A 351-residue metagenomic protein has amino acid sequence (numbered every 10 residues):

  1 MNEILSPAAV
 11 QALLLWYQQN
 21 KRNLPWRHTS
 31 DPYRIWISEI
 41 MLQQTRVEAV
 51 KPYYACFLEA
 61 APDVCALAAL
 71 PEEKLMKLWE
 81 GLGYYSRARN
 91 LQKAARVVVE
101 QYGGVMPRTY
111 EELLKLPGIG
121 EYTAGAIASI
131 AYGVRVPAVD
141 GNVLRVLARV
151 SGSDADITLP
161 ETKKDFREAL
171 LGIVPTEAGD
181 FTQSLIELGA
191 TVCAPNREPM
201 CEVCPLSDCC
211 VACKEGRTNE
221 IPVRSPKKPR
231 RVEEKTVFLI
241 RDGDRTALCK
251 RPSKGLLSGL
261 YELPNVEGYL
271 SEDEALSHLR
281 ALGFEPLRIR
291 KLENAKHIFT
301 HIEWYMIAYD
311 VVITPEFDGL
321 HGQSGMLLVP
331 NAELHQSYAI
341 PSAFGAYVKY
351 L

Functional and structural regions predicted by a protein language model:
M1-N23, H28, A190-L351: Intrinsically disordered, low-complexity, charged terminal extensions of DNA damage-control enzymes
N2-E202, L206-E215, E285: Catalytic cores of DNA base-excision repair glycosylases
